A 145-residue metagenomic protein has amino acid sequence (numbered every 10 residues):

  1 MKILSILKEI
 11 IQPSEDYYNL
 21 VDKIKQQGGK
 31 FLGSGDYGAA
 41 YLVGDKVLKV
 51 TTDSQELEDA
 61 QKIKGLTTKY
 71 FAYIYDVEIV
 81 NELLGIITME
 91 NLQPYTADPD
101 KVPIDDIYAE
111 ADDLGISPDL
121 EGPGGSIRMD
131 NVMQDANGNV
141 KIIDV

Functional and structural regions predicted by a protein language model:
M1-I10: Short acidic, low-complexity intrinsically disordered linear motifs used for protein-protein interactions
I10-G44: ATP-binding glycine-rich phosphate-binding loop
K30-L66: ATP-binding glycine-rich loop module of kinase domains
L42-D45, N91, D135: Active-site beta-strand termini and strand-to-loop segments that position acidic
V47-L48, G85, G138-K141: Hydrophobic residues embedded in beta-strands of well-ordered beta-sheets
Y70-A109: Conserved structural core of kinase catalytic domains
E110-G122: Protein kinase catalytic-loop region centered on the HRD/HxD motif
G122-V145: Catalytic activation segment of kinase domains across protein kinase-like and atypical kinase folds
